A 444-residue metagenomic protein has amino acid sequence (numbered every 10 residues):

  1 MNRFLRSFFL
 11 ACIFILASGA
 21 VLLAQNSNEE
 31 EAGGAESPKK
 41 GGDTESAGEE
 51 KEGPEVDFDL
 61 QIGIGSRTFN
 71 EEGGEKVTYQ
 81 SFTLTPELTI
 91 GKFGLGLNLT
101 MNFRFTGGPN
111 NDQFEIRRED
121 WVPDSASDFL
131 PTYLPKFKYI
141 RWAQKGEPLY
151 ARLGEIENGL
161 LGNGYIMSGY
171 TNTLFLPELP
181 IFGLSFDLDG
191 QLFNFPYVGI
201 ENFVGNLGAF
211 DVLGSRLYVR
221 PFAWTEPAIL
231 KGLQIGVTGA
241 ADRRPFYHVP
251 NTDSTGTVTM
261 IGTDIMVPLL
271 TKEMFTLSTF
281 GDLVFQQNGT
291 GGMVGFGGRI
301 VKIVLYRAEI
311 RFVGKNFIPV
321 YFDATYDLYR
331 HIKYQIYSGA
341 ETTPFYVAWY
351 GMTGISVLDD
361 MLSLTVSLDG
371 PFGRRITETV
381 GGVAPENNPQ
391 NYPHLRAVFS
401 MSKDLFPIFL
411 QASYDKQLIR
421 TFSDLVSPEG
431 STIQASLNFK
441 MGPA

Functional and structural regions predicted by a protein language model:
M1-G53: Cleavable N-terminal export/targeting peptides
G48, G53-I64, G74-Y79, G94 (+4 more regions): Signature for the C-terminal beta-barrel architecture of outer-membrane proteins
T78-R104: N-terminal, post-signal-peptide region of Sec/Tat-exported proteins
Y79-L84, L134-I140, T290-V294: Short alpha-helical segments and helix-capping/turn motifs at coil-helix boundaries
P86-L95, Q144-P148, M441-P443: Short, solvent-exposed loop/edge-beta patches enriched in aromatic
L95-Y139, I166: Surface-exposed loop and membrane-interface regions of Gram-negative outer-membrane beta-barrel proteins
G146-L160: Hydrophobic alpha-helical hairpins/lids featuring a short glycine-rich hinge
A435-N438, A444: C-terminal structured "cap/appendage" subdomains that terminate the fold
